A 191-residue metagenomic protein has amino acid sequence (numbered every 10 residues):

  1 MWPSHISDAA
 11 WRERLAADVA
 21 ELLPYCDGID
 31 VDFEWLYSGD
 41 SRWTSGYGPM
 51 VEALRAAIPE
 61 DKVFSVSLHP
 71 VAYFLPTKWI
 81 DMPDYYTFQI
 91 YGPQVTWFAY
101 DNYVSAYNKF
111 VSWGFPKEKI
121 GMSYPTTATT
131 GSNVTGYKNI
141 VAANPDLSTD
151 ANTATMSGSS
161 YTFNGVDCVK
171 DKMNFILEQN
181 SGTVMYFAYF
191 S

Functional and structural regions predicted by a protein language model:
M1-N102: Chitinase-like catalytic core of GlcNAc-active glycosidases
E60-D61, P83, K117-K119, S181: A generic structural signal for alpha->beta connector loops
P83, F98, V169-E178: Secreted, disulfide-rich extracellular signaling modules
G92, T126-T129, F190-S191: Glycine-rich beta-alpha junction loops
Y100-K119: Catalytic-core region of carbohydrate-active enzymes that cleave or remodel glycosidic bonds
F115-F175: Glycan-binding loop/region signatures in secreted carbohydrate-active enzymes
K172-S191: Acidic/aromatic/glycine-rich contiguous surface patches that form carbohydrate-binding/processing clefts and analogous
